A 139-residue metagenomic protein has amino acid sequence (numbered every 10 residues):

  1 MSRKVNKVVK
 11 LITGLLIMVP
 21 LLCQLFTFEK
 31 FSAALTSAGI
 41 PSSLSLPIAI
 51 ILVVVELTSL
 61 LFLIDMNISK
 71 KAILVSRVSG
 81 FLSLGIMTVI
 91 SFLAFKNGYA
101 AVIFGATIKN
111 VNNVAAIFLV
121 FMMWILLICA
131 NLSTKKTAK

Functional and structural regions predicted by a protein language model:
M1-F26, I50, V54, L61-K139: Extended, low-polarity transmembrane helix blocks
P20-L52: Solvent-exposed, well-ordered loop and adjacent helix/strand elements within mature globular domains that form
